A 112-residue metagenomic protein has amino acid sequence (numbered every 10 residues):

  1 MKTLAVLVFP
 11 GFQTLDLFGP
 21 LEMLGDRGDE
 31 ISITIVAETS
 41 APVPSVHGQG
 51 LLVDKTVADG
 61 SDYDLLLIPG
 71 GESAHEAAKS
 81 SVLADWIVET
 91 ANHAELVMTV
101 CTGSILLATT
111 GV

Functional and structural regions predicted by a protein language model:
M1-V97, S104-T110: Extended, subdomain-level signal for the structured scaffold at the beginning of enzyme domains
